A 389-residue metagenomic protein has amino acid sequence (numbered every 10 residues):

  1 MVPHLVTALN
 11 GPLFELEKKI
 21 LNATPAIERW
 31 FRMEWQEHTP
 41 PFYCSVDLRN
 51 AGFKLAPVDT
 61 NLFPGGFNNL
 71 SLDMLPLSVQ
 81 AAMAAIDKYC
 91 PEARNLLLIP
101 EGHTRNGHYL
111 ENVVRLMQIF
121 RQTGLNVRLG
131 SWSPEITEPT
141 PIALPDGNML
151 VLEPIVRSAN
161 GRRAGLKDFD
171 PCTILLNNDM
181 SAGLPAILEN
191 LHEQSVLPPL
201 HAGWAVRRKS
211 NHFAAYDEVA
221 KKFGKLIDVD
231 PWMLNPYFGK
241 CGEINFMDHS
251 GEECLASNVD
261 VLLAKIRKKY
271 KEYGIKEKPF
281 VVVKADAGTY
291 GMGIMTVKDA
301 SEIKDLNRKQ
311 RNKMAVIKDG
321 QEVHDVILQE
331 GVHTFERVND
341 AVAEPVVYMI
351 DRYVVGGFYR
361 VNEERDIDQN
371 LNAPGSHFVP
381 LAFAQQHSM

Functional and structural regions predicted by a protein language model:
M1-E28, H38, C44-S45, A51-A56 (+9 more regions): Low-complexity, highly charged intrinsically disordered N-terminal segments that act as targeting/localization
A26-Q36, H324-V332: Short Pro/Gly-enriched beta-strand edge/turn motifs at strand-loop
T39-F42, F120, K167, N339-V342: Short solvent-exposed loop/turn micro-motifs enriched in small/polar/acidic residues
K54, S257-F280, D286-F383: Phosphate-binding site of ATP-dependent enzymes
Q80-A81, T104-E277: Conserved N-proximal alpha/beta basic substrate-recognition cap immediately N-terminal to, or forming the N-lobe
I86-H103, P374-M389: Conserved catalytic alpha/beta cores of large enzymes that bind or transform nucleotide phosphates and polynucleotides
N95-L98, I174, V281: Conserved hydrophobic helix-helix packing surfaces used for dimerization/oligomerization
